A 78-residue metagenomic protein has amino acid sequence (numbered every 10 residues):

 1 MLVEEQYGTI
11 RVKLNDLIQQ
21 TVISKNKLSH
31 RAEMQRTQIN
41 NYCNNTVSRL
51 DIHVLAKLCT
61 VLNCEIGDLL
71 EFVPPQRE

Functional and structural regions predicted by a protein language model:
M1-E4, D16, N41, L70-E78: Short, charged recognition helix plus adjacent turn of helix-turn-helix-like nucleic-acid-binding domains
M1-N26: A short, Lys/Arg-rich alpha-helix, primarily the initiator
I18, S29, C59: The alpha-helix within a helix-turn-helix
Q19, E33, N44, P74: Residue-level detection of the helix-turn-helix DNA-binding "recognition helix"
V22-N41: Short alpha-helical DNA-recognition segment
H53-D68: DNA major-groove recognition helix of helix-turn-helix/homeodomain DNA-binding modules
